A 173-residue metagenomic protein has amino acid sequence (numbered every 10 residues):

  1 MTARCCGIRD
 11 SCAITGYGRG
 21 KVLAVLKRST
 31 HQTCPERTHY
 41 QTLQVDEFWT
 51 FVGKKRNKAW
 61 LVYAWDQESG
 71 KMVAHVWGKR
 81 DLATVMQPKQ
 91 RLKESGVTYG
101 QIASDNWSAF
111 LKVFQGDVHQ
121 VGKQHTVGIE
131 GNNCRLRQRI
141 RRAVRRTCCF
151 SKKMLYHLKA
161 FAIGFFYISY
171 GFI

Functional and structural regions predicted by a protein language model:
M1-I173: Residue-level recognition of single "structural anchor" positions that define or cap local secondary structure
